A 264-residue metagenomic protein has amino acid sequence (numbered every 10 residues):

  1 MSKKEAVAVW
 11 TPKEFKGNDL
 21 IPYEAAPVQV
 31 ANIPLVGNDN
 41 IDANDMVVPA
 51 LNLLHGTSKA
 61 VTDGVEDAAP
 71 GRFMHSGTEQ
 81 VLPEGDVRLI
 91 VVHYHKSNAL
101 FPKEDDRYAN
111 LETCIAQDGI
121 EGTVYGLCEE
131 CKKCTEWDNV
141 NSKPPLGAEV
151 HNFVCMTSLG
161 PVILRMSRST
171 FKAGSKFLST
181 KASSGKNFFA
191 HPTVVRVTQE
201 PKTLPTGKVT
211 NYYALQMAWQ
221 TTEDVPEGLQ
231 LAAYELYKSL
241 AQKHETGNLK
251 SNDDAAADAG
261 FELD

Functional and structural regions predicted by a protein language model:
M1-L159, T206-N211, Q220-E227, L263-D264: OB-fold ssDNA-binding interfaces and closely related basic DNA-contact patches used across DNA replication/repair
P49-N52, D63, E129, K176 (+3 more regions): Polar/charged alpha-helical tracts
S142-Q220: Extended serine/threonine-enriched, polar tracts that run as long, contiguous segments within proteins
G185, F189, V194, T198-L263: Accessory, usually C-terminal, subdomains that scaffold auxiliary metal cofactors
